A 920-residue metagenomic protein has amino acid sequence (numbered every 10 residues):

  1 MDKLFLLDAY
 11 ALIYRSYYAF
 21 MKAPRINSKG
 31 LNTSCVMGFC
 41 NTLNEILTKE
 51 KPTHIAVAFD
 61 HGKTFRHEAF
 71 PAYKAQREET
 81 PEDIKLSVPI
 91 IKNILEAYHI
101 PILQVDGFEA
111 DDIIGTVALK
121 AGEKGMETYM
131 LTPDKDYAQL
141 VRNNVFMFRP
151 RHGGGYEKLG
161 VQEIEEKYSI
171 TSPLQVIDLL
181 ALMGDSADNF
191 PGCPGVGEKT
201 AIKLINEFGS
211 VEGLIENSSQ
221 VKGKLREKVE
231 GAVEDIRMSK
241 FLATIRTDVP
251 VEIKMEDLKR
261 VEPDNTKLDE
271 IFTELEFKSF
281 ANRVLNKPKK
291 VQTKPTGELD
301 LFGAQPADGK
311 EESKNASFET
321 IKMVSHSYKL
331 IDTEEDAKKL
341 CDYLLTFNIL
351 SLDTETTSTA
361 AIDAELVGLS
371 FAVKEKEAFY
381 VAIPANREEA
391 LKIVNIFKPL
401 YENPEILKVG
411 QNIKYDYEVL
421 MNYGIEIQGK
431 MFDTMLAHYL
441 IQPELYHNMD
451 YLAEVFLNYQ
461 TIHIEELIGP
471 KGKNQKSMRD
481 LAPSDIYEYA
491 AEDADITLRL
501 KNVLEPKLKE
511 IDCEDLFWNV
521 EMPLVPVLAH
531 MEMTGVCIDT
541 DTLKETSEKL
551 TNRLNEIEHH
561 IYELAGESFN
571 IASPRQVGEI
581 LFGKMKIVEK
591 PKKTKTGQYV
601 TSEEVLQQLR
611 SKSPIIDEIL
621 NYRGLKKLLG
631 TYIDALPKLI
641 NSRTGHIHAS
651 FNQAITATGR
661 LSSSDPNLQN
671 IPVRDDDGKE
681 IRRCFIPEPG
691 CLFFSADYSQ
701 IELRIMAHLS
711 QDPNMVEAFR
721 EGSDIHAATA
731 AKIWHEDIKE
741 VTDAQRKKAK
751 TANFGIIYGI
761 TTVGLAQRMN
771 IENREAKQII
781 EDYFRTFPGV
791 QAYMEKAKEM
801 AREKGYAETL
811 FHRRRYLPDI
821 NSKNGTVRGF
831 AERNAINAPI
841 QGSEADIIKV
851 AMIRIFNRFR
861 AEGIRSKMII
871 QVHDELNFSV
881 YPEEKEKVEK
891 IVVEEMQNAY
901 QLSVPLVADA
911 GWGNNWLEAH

Functional and structural regions predicted by a protein language model:
M1-L131, K135-Q162, D235-M238, T244-E252 (+2 more regions): Noncatalytic, basic helical substrate-engagement surface that gates or grips nucleic-acid strands
L4-F5, R15-E50, H54, P71-A72 (+5 more regions): Conserved RNase H-like, two-metal-ion catalytic cores of nucleic-acid enzymes
L6-L7, M130-T132, L350-L352, M431-F432 (+2 more regions): Short hydrophobic beta-strand that contains or immediately precedes a catalytic carboxylate
A72-L86, R142-I170, R226-K228, F379-I396 (+3 more regions): Short alpha-helix plus adjacent loop in nuclease-associated cores
P173-F241, Q292, E548-A572, K777 (+2 more regions): Accessory alpha-helical DNA-binding modules that contact the DNA backbone or grooves
A232-P384, Q411, E444, L452 (+9 more regions): Conserved "right-hand" nucleotidyltransferase catalytic core of DNA-directed polymerases
K476-R479, P526, M533, K592 (+7 more regions): Conserved catalytic core of nucleic-acid polymerases
N552, E556-H559, E563-D617, R785-N837 (+1 more regions): C-terminal polymerase-core module
